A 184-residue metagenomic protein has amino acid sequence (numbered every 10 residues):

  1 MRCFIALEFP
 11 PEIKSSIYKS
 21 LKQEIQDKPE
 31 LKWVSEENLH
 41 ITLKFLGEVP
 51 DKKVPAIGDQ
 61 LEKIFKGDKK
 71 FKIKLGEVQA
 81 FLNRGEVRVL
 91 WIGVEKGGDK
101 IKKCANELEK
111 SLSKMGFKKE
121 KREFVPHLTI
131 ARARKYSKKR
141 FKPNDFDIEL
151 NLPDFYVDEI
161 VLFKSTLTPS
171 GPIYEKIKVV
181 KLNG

Functional and structural regions predicted by a protein language model:
M1-G184: Histidine-dependent nucleotide/RNA phosphoesterase domain, centered on the 2H-phosphoesterase fold with its duplicated
